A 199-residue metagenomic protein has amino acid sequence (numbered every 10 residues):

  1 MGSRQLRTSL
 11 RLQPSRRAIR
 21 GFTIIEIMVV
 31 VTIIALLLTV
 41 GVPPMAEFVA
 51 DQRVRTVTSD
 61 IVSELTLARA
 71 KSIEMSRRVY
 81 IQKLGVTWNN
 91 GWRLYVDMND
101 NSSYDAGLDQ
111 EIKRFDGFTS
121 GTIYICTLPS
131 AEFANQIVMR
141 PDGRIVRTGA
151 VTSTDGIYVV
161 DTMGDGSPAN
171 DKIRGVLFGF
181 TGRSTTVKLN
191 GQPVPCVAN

Functional and structural regions predicted by a protein language model:
M1-S15, M28, L36-S63, A70 (+3 more regions): N-terminal helix-rich module
R20-T32: N-terminal signal-anchor/signal peptide hydrophobic helix marking the start of the first transmembrane segment
